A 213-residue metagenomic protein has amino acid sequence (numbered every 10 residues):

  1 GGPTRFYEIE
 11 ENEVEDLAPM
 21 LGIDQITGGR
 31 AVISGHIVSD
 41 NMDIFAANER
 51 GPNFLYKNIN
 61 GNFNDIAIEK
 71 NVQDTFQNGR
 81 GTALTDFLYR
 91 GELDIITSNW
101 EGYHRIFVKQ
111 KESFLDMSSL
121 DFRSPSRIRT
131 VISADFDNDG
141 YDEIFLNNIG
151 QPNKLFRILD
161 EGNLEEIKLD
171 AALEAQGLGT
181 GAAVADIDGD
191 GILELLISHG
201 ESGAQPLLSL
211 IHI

Functional and structural regions predicted by a protein language model:
G1, D190, S198-L210: Short, intrinsically disordered, charge-balanced linker/junction segments flanking boundaries in proteins
G1-T27, D43, Y56-N78, R105-S126 (+2 more regions): Blade-edge motifs of beta-propeller repeat domains
G29-M42, R80-Y89, L93, I128-N138 (+1 more regions): Beta-propeller blade termini
S39-A47, Y89-S98, N138-N147, G189-S198: Acidic/hydrophobic-patterned starts of short beta strands in beta-sheet-rich repeat architectures
